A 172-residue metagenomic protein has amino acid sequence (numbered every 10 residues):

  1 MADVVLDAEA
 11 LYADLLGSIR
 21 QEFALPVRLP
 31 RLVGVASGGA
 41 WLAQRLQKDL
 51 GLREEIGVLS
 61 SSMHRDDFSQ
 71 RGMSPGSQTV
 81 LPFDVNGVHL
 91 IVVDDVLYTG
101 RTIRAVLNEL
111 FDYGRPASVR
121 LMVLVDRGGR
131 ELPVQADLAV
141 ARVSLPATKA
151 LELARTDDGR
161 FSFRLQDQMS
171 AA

Functional and structural regions predicted by a protein language model:
M1-A172: PRPP-associated nucleotide enzymes
